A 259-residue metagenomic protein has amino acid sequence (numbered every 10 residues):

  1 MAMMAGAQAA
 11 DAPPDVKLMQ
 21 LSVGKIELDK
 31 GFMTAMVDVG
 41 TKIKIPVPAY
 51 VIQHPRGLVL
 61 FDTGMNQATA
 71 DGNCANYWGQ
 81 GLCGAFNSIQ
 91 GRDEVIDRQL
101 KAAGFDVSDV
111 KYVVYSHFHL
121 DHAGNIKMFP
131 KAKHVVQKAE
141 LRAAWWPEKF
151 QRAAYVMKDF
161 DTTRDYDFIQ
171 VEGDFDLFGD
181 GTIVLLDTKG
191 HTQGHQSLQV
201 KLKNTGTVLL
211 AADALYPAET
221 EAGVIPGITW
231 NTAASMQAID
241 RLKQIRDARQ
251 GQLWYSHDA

Functional and structural regions predicted by a protein language model:
M4-K101, D109, T205-A212, D247-Q252: Metallo-beta-lactamase
A10-P13, F86-D109, Q137-D187, T232-Q250: Metallo-beta-lactamase
V23-G24, T63-M65, F118, A139 (+3 more regions): Active-site metal-binding loops of divalent metal-dependent hydrolases
Q67, G84-I96, S197-A259: Cap/insert and terminal regions of metallo-dependent hydrolase folds
V110-D121: Metallo-beta-lactamase
K127-P130: Short, conserved loop/helix-junction motifs that constitute active-site signature segments in enzyme catalytic cores
L186-L198: Active-site glycine- and acidic-residue-rich loops that bind and position anionic ligands or nucleotide-like cofactors
